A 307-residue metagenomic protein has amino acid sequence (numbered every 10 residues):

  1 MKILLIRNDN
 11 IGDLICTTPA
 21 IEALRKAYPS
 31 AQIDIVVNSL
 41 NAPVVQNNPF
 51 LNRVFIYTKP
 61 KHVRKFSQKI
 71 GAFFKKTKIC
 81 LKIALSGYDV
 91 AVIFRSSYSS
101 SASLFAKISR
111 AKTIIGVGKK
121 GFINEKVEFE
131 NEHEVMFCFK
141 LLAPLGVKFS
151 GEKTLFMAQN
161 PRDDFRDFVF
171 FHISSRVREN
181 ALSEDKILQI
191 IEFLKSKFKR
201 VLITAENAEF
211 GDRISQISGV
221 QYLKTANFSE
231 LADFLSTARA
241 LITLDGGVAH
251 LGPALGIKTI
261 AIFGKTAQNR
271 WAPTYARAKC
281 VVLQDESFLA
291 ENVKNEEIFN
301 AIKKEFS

Functional and structural regions predicted by a protein language model:
M1-S307: Catalytic machinery of carbohydrate-active enzymes, primarily nucleotide-sugar-dependent glycosyltransferases
